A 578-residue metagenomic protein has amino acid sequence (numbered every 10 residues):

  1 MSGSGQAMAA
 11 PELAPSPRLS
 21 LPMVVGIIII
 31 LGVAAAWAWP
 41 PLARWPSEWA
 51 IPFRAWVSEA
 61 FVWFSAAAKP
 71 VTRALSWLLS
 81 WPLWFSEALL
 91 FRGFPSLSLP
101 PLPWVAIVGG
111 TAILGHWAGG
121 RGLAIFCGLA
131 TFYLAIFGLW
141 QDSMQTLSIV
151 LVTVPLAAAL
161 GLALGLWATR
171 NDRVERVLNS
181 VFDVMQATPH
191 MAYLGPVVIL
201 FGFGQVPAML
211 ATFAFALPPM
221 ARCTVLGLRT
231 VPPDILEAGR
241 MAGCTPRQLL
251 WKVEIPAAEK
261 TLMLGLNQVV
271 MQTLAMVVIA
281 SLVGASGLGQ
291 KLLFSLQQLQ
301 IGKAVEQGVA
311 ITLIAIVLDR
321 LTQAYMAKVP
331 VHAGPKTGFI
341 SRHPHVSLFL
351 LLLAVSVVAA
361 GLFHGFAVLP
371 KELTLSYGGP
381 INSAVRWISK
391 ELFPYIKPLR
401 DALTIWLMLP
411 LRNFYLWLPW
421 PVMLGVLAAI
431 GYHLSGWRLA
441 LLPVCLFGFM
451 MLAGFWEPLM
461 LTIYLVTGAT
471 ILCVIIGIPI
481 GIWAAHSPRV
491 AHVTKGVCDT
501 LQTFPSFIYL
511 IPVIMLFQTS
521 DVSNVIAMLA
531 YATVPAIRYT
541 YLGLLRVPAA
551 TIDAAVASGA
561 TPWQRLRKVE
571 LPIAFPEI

Functional and structural regions predicted by a protein language model:
M1-S148, T322-Y464, I471: N-terminal, non-cleaved signal-anchor transmembrane helix
W45, D142-T146, L162, L166 (+14 more regions): Membrane-spanning helices that line or support transport/gating and their immediate boundary helices in channels
L83-L99, W140-V152, E175-L178, F182-Q186 (+12 more regions): Alpha-helical membrane-interface segments at transmembrane helix boundaries
L134, I149-V152, L156-T169, F182-A216 (+4 more regions): Generic hydrophobic transmembrane alpha-helix motif, especially the helices
F137, F215-R222, T312-D319, A453 (+2 more regions): Alpha-helical transmembrane segments of multi-pass membrane proteins
V154, L210, A214-F215, P246-I279 (+6 more regions): Transmembrane alpha-helices
M220-L266, A536-I578: Short cytoplasmic-facing helical segments at TM-TM junctions of multi-pass membrane proteins
L288-Y325, L510: Hydrophobic alpha-helical transmembrane segments of polytopic membrane proteins
